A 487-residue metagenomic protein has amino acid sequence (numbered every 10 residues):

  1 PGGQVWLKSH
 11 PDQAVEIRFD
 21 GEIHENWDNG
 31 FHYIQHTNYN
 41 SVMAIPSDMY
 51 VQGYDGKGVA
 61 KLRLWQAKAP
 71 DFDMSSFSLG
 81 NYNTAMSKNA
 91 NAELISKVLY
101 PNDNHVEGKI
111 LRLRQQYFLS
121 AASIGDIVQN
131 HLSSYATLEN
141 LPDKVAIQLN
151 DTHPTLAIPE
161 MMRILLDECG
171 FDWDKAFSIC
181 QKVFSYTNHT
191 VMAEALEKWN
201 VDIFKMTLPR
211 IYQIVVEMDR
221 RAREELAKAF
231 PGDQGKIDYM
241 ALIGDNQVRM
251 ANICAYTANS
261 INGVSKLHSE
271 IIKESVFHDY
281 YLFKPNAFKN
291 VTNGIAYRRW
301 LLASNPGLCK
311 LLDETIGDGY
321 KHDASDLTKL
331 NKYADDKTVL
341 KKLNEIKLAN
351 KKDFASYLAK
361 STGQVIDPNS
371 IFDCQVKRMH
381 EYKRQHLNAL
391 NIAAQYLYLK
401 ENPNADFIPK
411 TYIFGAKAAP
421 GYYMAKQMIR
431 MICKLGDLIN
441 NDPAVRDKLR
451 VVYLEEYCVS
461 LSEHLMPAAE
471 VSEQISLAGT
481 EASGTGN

Functional and structural regions predicted by a protein language model:
P1-N487: A conserved ligand/cofactor-binding region detector
